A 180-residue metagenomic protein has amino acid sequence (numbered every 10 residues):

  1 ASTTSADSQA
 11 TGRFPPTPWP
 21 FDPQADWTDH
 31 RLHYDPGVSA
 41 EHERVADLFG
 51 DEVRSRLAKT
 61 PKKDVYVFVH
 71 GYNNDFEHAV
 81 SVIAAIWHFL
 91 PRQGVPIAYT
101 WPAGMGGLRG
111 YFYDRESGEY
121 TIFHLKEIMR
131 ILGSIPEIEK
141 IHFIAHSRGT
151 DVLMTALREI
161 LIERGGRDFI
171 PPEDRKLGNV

Functional and structural regions predicted by a protein language model:
A1-V95: Flexible, membrane-associating and regulatory peripheral segments of lipid-active enzymes
K63, F68-V180: Serine-dependent carboxylesterase/thioesterase catalytic core of lipase-like alpha/beta-hydrolase/SGNH enzymes
